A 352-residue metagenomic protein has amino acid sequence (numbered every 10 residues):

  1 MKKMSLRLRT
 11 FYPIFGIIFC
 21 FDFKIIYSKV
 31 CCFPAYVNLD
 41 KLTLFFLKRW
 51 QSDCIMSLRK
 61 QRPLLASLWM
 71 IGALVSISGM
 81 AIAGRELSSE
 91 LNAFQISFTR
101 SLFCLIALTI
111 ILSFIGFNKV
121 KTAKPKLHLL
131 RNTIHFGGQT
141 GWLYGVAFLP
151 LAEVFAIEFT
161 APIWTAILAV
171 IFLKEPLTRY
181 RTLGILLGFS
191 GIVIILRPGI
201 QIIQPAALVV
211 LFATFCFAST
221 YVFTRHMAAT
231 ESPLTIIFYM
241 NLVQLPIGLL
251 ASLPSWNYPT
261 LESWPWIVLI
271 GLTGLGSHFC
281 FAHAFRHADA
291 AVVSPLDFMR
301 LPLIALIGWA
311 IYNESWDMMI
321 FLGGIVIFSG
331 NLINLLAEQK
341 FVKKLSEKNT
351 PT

Functional and structural regions predicted by a protein language model:
S57, P302-T352: C-terminal-most transmembrane helix of multi-pass membrane proteins
S57-R59, L105-K124, S190-I202, Q244-S263 (+1 more regions): Membrane-interface helix-cap regions at the ends of transmembrane helices in multi-pass membrane proteins
L65-A66, E90-G137, C216-S219, Y239-P254: Transmembrane alpha-helices of multi-pass small-molecule transport proteins
L65-A73, L112, F117-L143, P205-A213 (+1 more regions): Loop-to-transmembrane-helix transition segments
I82-R85, A93, L108, I200-P259 (+1 more regions): Transmembrane alpha-helical segments that form core, pore/gating elements of small-molecule transporters/exporters
Y144, A161-L183, S255, P302-F321: C-terminal transmembrane-helix exit sites in multi-pass transporters
V154-T160, M227-V243, H278-W309: Helix-helix packing/entry segments at the starts of transmembrane helices
E158, K174-I194, I200, Q204-A207 (+2 more regions): Loop-to-transmembrane alpha-helix entry segments
